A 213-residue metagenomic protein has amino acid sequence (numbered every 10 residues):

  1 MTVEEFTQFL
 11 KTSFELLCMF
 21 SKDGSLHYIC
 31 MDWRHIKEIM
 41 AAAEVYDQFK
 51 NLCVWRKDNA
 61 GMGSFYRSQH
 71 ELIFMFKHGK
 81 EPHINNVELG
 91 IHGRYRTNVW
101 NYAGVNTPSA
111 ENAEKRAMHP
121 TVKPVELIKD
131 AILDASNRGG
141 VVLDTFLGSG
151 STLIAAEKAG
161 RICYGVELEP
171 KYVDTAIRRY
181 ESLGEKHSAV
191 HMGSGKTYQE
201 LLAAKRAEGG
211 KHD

Functional and structural regions predicted by a protein language model:
M1-V173, H212-D213: Core catalytic lobe of class I
I177-D213: S-adenosyl-L-methionine
